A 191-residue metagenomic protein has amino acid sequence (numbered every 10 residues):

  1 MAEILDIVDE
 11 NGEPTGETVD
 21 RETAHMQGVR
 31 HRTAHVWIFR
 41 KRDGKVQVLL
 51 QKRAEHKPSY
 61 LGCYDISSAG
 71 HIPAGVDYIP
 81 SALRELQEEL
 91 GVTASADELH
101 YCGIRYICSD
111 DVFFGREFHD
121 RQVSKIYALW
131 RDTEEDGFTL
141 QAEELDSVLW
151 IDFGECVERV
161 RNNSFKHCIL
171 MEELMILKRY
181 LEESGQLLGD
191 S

Functional and structural regions predicted by a protein language model:
M1-G44: Acidic, metal-coordinating catalytic segment for phosphate/diphosphate chemistry, firing primarily on the Nudix
E22, G62-Y64, S68, G103-S191: Nudix hydrolase/Nudix homology domain
T23-T33, K45-R84, E88, V92: Conserved Nudix-box catalytic region and its N-terminal flanking loop in Nudix hydrolases and closely related
F39-V46, E55-K57, I107, T133-E134: Short, charged/polar surface micro-motifs in flexible loops or helix N-caps
T93-I104: A short coil-to-beta-strand element that immediately follows conserved catalytic motifs
